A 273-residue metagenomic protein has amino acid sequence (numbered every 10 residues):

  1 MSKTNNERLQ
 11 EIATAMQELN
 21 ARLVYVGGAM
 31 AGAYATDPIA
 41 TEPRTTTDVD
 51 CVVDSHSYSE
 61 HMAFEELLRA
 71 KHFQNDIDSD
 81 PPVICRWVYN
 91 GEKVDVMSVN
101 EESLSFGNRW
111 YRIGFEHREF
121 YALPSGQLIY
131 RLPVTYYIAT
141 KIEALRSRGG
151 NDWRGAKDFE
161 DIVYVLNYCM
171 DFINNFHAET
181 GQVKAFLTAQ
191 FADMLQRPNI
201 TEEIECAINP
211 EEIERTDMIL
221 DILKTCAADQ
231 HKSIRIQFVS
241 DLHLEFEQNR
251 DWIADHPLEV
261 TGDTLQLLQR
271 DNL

Functional and structural regions predicted by a protein language model:
M1-H231, S240-L242: Compositionally biased terminal segments of proteins
D229-L273: N-terminal active-site segment of His-dependent metallophosphoesterases
